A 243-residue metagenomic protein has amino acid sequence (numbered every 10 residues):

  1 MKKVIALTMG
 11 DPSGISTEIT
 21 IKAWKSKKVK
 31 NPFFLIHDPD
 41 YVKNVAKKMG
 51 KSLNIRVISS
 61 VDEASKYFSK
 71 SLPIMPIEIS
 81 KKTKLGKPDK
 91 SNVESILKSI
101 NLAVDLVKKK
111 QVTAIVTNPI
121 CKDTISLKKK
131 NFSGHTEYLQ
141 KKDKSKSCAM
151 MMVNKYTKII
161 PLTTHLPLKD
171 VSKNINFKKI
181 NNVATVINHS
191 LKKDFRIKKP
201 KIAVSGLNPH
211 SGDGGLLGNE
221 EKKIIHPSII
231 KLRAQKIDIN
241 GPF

Functional and structural regions predicted by a protein language model:
M1-H135, F177-F243: Contiguous, glycine/small-aliphatic-enriched amphipathic segments in soluble metabolic enzymes
S65, M151-M152: Short acidic-hydrophobic surface loop/beta-edge motif
F68, S147, Y156-K158, K198: A generic structural signal for well-ordered coil/turn residues at beta-strand boundaries that shape enzyme active-site
P73-I74, C148-M150, I159: Conserved beta-strand scaffold positions in the cores of enzyme catalytic domains, especially in NTP/NDP-utilizing
L127-A149: Glycine/threonine-rich beta-strand-loop-alpha-helix active-site module that forms ligand/phosphate-binding
M152-N182: Ligand-binding beta-strand-loop-alpha-helix segment within the catalytic cores of soluble metabolic enzymes
